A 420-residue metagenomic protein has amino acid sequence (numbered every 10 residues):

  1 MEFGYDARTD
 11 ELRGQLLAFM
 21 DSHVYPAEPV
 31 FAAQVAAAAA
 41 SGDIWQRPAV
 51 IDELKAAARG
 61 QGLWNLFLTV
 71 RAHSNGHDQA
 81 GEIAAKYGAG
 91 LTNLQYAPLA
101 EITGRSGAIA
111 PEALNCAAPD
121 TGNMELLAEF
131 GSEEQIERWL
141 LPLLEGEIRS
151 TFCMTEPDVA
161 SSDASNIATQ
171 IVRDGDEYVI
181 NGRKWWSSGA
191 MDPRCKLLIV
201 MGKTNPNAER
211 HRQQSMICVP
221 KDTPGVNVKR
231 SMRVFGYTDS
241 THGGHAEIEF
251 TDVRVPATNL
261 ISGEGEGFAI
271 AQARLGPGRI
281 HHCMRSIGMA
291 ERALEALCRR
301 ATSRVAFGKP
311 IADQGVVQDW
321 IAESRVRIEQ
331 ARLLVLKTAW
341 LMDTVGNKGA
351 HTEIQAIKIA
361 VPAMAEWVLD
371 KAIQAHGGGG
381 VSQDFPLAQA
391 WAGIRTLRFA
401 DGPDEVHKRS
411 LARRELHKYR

Functional and structural regions predicted by a protein language model:
M1-S106, C116, F130-Q135, P142-E147 (+4 more regions): Alpha-helical interface subdomain recognition
G88, D158-S162, G189-P193, P206-A208 (+1 more regions): Short Gly/Pro-enriched turn/cap motifs at secondary-structure boundaries
P111-E134, D163: N-terminal glycine-rich flavin-associated loop
G146-T155: A short, Trp-centered hydrophobic/proline-enriched beta-strand micro-motif
N166, P224-R254: Flexible, small-/acidic-enriched active-site or ligand-binding loops
A168-Q170: Short, surface-exposed charged micro-motifs
D176-E177, N181-K229: A short core secondary-structure module
V228, N259-E264: Cytochrome P450 core scaffold surrounding the K-helix E-X-X-R motif and the conserved "meander" helix-loop region
